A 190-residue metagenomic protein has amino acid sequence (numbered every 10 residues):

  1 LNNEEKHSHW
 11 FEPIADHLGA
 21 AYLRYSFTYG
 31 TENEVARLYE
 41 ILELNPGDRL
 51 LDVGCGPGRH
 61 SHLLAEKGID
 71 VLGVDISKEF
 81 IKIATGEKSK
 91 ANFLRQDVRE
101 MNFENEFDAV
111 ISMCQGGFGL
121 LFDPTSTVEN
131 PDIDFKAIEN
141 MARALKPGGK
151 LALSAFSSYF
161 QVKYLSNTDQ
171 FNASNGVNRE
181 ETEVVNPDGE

Functional and structural regions predicted by a protein language model:
L1-N45: Conserved class I S-adenosyl-L-methionine
G47-G54: Conserved class I S-adenosyl-L-methionine
G58-E100: Class I SAM-dependent methyltransferase SAM/SAH-binding core
N102-V110: A short acidic, Gly/Pro-enriched loop at the edge of an enzyme's catalytic core that lines a small-molecule cofactor
M113-Q115, S154: Residues lining the SAM
F118-I133: Mobile active-site "lid"/loop adjacent to the S-adenosyl-L-methionine
E129-P147: A short glycine-rich, Lys/Arg-flanked "PGG" loop and its adjoining helix->strand segment in the class I
G148-E190: SAM-dependent methyltransferase
